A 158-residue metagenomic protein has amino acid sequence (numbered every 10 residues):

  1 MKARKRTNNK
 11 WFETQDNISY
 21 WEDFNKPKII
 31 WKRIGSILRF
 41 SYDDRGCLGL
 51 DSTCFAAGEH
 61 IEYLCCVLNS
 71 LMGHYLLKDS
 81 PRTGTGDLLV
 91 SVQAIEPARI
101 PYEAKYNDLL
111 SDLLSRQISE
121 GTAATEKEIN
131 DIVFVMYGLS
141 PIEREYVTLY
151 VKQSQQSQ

Functional and structural regions predicted by a protein language model:
M1-D108: Polybasic, glycine- and aromatic-enriched phosphate-binding surface used to engage nucleic acids
Y102-Q158: Non-catalytic DNA-recognition/assembly elements of restriction-modification systems
